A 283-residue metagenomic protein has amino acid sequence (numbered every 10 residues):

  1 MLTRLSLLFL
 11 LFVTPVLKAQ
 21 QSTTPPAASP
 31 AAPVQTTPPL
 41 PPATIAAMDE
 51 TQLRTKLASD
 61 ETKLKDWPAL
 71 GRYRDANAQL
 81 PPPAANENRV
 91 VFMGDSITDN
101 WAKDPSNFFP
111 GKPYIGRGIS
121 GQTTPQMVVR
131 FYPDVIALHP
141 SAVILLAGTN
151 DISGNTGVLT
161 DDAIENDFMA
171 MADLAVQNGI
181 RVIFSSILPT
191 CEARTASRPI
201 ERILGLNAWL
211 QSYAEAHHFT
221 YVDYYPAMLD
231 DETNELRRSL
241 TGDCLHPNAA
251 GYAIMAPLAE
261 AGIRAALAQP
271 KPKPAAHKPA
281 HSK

Functional and structural regions predicted by a protein language model:
M1-V91, D99, K103, F108 (+2 more regions): N-terminal secretory targeting modules
V91-M93, I115: Conserved beta-strand elements of the Class I
M93-G94, S185: Short hydrophobic segments within beta-strands
T98-I119, T124-N166, L188-C191: Oxyanion-hole/transition-state-stabilizing segment in secreted/luminal serine hydrolases and related acyltransferases
T160-M169, I200-N207: Charged helix-capping and loop-helix junction motifs
N178-R181, F219: A short helix->loop->beta-strand "cap" motif at the edges of active sites that frequently abuts
L188-K283: Catalytic His-Asp segment of secreted/periplasmic serine-dependent ester chemistry enzymes
